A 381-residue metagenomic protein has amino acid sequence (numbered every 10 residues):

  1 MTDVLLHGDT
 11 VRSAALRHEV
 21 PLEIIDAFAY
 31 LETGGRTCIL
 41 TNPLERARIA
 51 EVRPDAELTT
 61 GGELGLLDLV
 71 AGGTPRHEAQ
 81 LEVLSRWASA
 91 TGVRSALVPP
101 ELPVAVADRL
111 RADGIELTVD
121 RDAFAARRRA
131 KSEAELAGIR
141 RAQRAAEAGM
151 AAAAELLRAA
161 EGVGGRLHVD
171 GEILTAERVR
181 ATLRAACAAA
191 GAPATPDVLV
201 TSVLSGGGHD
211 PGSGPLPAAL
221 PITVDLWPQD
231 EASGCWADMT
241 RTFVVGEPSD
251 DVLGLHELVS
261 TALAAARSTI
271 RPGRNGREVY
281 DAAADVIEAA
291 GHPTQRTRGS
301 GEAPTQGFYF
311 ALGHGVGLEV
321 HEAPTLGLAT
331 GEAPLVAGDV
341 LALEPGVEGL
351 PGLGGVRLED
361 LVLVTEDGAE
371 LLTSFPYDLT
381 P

Functional and structural regions predicted by a protein language model:
M1-P381: Active-site neighborhoods and metal-handling regions in enzymes and metal-associated proteins
